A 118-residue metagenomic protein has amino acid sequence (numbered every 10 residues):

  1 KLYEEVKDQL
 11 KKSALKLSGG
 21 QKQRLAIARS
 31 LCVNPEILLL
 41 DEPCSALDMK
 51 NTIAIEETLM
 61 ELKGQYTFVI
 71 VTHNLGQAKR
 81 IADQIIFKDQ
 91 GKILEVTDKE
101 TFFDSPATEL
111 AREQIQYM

Functional and structural regions predicted by a protein language model:
S13-L17, Q21: Conserved ABC ATPase signature
N34: Conserved catalytic motifs of ABC-family nucleotide-binding domains
L38-D41: Catalytic Walker B motif of ABC-type/P-loop ATPase nucleotide-binding domains
T52-G64: Helical segment within the ABC ATPase nucleotide-binding domain
A78-R80: A short, surface-exposed alpha-helical micro-motif characterized by mixed small hydrophobic and charged/polar residues
Q90-G91: Conserved ABC ATPase "signature" C-loop
E100-M118: C-terminal boundary and immediately downstream tail of ABC-type ATPase nucleotide-binding domains
